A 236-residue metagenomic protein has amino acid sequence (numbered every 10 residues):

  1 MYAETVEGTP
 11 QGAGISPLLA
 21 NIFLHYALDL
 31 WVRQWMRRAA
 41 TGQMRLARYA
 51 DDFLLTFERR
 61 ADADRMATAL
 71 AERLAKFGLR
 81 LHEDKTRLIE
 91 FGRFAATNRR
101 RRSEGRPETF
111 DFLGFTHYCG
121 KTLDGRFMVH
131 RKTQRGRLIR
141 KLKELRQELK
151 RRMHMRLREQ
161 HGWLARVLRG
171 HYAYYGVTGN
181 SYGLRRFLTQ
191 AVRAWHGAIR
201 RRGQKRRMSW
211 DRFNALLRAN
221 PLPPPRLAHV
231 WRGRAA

Functional and structural regions predicted by a protein language model:
M1-A236: Non-catalytic terminal/accessory segments
